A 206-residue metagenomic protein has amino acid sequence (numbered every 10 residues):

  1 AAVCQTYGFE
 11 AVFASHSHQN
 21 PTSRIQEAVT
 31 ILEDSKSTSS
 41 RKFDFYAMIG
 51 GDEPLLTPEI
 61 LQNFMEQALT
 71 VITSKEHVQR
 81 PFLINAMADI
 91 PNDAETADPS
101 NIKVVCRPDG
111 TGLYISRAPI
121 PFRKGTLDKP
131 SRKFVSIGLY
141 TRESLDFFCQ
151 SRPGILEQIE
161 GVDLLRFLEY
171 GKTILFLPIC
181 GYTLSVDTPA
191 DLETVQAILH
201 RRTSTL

Functional and structural regions predicted by a protein language model:
A1, P21, D93, F122 (+1 more regions): Generic structural signal for helix capping and beta-alpha/helix-loop junctions
A2-E66: Short phosphate-binding loop-to-helix
C4, A11, H16, Y46 (+6 more regions): Structured catalytic cores of enzymes that bind and process phosphorylated ligands/cofactors
S17-Q19, I90, G181-Y182: Conserved beta-strand edge residues that scaffold enzyme active sites
T57-R152: Conserved core of the sugar-phosphate nucleotidyltransferase
K129-L206: Conserved alpha/beta core of the MobA/IspD/sugar-nucleotide pyrophosphorylase nucleotidyltransferase superfamily
